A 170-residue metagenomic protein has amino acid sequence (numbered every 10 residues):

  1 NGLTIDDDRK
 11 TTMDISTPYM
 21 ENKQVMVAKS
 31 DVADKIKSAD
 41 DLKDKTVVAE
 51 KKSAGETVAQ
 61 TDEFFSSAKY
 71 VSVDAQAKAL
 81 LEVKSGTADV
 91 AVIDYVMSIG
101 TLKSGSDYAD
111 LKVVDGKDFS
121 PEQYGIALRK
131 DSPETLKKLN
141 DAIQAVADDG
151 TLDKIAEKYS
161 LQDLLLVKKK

Functional and structural regions predicted by a protein language model:
N1-D41: Acidic, polar ligand-binding/catalytic clefts
L3-T12, V58-T61, S85, D89-S120: A ligand-binding cleft/hinge motif common to bilobed small-molecule-binding domains
E21-A28, Y95, K103-D141, Q162-K170: Periplasmic-binding protein-like
D34, V71-S85, E122: Short helix-initiation/N-cap motifs at beta->coil->alpha
S38-D41, D131-A145, T151-I155: Short amphipathic alpha-helical coupling segments at ligand-binding clamshell hinges and other catalytic/signaling
A39-G55: Short loop->beta-strand "edge-of-pocket" segments that line small-molecule binding or catalytic clefts across diverse
L42, V83-K84, I126, L139: Hydrophobic residues within well-ordered alpha-helices
A54-Y70, A109-V113, I143-K170: Ligand-binding clefts/hinges and TM-proximal coupling segments of bilobed small-molecule sensing domains
